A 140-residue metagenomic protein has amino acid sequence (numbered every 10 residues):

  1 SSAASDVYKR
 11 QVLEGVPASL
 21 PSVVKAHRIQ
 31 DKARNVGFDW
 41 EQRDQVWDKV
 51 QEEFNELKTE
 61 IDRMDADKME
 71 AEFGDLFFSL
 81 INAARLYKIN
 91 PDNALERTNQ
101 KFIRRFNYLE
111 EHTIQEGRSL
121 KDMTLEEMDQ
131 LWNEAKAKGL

Functional and structural regions predicted by a protein language model:
S1-Y8: Short, small-residue-biased leader/transition segments that mark boundaries at the very start of proteins
V12-R28: Structured, non-catalytic alpha/beta "coupling" segments that mediate domain-domain communication and provide generic
A26, W47-E60, A66-F106, M128: An amphipathic alpha-helical micro-motif enriched in hydrophobic residues with embedded/adjacent acidic residues
A33-V46: Active-site flanking loop/helix segments enriched in acidic
Q42, P91-M123: Divalent-cation-assisted or electrostatically stabilized phosphate/pyrophosphate-binding catalytic cores
K121-L140: C-terminal domain-closing interface element
